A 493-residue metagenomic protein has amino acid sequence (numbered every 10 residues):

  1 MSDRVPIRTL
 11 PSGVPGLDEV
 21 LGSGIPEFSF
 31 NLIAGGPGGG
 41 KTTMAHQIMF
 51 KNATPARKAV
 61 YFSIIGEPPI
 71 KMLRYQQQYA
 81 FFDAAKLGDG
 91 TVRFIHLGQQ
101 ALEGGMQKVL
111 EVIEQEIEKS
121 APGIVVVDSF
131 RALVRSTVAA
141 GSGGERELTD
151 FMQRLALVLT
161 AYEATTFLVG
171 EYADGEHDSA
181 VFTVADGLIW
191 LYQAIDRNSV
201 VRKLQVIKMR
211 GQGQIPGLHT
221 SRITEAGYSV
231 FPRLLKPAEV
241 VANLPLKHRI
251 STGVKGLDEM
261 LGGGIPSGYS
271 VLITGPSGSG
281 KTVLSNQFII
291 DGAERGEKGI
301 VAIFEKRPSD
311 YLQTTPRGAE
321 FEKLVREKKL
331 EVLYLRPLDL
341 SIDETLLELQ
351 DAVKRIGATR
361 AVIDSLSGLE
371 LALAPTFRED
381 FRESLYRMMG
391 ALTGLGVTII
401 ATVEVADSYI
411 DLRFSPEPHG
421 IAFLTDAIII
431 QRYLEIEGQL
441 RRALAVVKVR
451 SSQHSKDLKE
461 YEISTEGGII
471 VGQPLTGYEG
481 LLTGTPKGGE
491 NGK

Functional and structural regions predicted by a protein language model:
M1-R8, E111, E118-S120, Q193-S251 (+6 more regions): Conserved P-loop NTPase
S12-G24, G253-G264: Pre-Walker A adenine-sensing motif
F28, P55-K58, G88-V92, E163-A164 (+9 more regions): Short glycine-/polar-rich loops that comprise or flank the Walker A/P-loop and associated switch/sensor motifs
F30, G35-P37, M44, I48 (+5 more regions): Scaffold/interface architecture of coatomer-like assemblies
N31, G36-A101, P266-L272, P276-D343: Conserved P-loop
N31, Q107-V184, L188, S341-I428 (+1 more regions): P-loop NTPase motor core
I48, E171, G175-S179, W190-Q193 (+8 more regions): Short beta-alpha junctions and helix-cap segments that line functional grooves
I65-I70, Q78, G98-E103, R131-L133 (+15 more regions): Conserved nucleotide-binding/hydrolysis micro-motifs of P-loop NTPases
